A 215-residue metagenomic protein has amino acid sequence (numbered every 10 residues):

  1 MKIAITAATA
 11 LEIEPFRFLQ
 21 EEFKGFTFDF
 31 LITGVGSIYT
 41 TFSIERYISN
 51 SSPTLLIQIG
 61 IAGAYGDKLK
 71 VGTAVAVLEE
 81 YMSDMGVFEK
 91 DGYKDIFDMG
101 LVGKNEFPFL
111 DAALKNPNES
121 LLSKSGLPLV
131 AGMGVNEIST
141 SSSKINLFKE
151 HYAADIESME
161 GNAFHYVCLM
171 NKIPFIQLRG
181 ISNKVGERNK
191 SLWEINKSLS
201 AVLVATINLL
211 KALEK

Functional and structural regions predicted by a protein language model:
M1-S52, L69, T73: N-terminal short beta-loop-beta anion/metal-coordinating cradle
E14-R17, G66-L69, G86, E187-R188: Short glycine-/acidic-enriched loop or helix-start segments at secondary-structure transitions that form or flank
G34-G36, E79-M82, G180-N183: Short, acidic/turn-prone active-site loops that include or flank metal/cofactor- and phosphate-binding residues
T54-I57: Structural motif
G66-Y152: Mid-sequence, gly/pro-rich, charge-dense loop/helix-turn segments that line enzyme active sites
V135-Q177, S182-G186: A C-terminal functional module that forms or caps the active site or interfaces directly with catalytic machinery
V185-K215: His/Asp/Glu-rich mid-to-C-terminal helical/loop segments that flank catalytic regions of hydrolases
